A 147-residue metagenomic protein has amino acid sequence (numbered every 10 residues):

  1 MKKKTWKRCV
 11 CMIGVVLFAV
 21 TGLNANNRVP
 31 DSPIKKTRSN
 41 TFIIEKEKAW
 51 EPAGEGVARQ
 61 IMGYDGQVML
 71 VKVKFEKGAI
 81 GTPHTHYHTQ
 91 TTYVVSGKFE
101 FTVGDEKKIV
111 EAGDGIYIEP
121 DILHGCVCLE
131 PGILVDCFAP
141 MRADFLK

Functional and structural regions predicted by a protein language model:
K2-C11: Bacterial N-terminal signal peptides that target proteins for export
C11-T21: Bacterial N-terminal signal peptides
L23-Q67, K147: A short, N-terminal "cap"/entry segment at the start of jelly-roll beta-barrel domains of the cupin/DSBH fold
G54, M69-T85: Conserved short histidine dyad/triad with adjacent acidic residue
K74-E76, T85-F101: Short, conserved beta-strand element in jelly-roll/cupin
V95-S96, E111-A112, E130: A cytosolic small-molecule/anion-sensing beta-strand core signal
E106-P120: Short acidic-glycine-tyrosine-enriched beta hairpin
P120-D144: Ligand-binding loop in jelly-roll beta-barrel domains
